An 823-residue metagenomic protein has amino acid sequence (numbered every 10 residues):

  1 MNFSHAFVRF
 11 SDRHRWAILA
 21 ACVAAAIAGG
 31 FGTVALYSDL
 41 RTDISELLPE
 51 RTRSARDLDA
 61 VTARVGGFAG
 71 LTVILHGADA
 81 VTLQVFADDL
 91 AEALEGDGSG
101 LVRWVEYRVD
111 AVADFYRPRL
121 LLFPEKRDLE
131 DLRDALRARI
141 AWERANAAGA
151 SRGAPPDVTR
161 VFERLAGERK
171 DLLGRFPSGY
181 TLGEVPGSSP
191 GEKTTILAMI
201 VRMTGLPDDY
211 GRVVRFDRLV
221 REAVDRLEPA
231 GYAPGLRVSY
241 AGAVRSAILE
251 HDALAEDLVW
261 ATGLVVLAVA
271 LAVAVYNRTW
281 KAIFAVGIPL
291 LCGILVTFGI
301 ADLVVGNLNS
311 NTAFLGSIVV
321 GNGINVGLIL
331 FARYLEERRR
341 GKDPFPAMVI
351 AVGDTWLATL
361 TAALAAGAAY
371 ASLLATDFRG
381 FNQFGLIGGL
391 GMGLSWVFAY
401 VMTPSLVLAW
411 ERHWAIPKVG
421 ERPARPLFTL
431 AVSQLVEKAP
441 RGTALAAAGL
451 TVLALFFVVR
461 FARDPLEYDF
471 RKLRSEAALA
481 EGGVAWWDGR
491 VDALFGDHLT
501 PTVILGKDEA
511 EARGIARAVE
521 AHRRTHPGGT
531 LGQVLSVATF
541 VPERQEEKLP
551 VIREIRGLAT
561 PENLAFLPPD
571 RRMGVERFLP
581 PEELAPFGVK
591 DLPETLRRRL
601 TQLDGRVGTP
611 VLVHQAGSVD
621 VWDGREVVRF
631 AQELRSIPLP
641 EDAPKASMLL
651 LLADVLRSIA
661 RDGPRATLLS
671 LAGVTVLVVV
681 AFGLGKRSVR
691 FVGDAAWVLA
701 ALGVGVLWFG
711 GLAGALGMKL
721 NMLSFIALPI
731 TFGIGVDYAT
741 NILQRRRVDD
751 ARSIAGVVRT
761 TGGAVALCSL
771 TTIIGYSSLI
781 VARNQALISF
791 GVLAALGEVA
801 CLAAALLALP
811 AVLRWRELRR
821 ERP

Functional and structural regions predicted by a protein language model:
M1-L40, S405, H413, K418-Y468 (+1 more regions): Signature of alpha-helical transmembrane segments and their immediate interfacial
R64, G70, A439-L567: Juxtamembrane segments of multi-pass membrane proteins
V85-L197, R212, F216, A233 (+2 more regions): Alpha-helical transmembrane helix bundles of large polytopic membrane transport and channel proteins
A154-W280, E520-R523, E576-T675: Extracytoplasmic
E256-L308, A375-R379, T667-M718, V781: Interfacial segments of transmembrane alpha-helices in multi-pass membrane proteins
L258, G287, V326, R339-T376 (+4 more regions): Pore- and gate-forming transmembrane helices of large, multi-pass membrane proteins
L303, V320-A332, T355-A375, G380-R422 (+4 more regions): Transmembrane alpha-helices and their membrane-interface boundaries in multi-pass membrane transporters and channels
G605-R819: C-terminal transmembrane helical bundles of large multi-pass transporters and their helix-start/helix-kink determinants
